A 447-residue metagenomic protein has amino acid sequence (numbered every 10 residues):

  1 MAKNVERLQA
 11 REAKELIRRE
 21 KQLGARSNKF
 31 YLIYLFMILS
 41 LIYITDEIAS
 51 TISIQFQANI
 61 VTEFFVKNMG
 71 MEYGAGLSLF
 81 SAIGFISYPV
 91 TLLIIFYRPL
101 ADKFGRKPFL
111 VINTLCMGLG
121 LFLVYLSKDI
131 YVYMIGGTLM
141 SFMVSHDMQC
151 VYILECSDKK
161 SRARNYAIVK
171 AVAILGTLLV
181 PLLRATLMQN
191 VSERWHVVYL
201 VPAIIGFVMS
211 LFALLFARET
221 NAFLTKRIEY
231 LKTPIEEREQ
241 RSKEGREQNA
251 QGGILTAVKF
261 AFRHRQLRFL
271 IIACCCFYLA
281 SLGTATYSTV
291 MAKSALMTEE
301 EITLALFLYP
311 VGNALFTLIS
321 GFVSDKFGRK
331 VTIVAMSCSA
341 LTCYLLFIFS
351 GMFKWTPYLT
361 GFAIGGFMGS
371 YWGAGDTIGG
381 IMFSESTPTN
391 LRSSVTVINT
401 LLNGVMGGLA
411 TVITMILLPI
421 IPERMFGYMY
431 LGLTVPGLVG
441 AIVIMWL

Functional and structural regions predicted by a protein language model:
M1-Q57: Cytosolic juxtamembrane N-terminal segment immediately preceding the first transmembrane helix of multi-pass
I17-K29, K226-F269: Juxtamembrane intracellular "pre-TM" segments in multi-pass secondary transporters
S53-Q55, H264-A314: Extracytoplasmic gate region of multi-pass secondary transporters
S81-P99, F307-I319: Central cavity-lining transmembrane alpha-helices of secondary-active solute carriers, predominantly the Major
L92-K128, F327-K330: Conserved MFS/SLC helix-loop-helix module at the cytosolic interface between two early adjacent transmembrane helices
L115-K128, C338-K354: C-terminal ends and interior cores of transmembrane alpha-helices in multi-pass membrane transporters/permeases
Y131-V144, P357-A374: Hydrophobic core of transmembrane alpha-helices in multi-pass small-molecule transporters, especially MFS/SLC-type
M143-V144, S161-Q189, G206, N399-T411: Glycine-rich segments within core transmembrane alpha-helices of 12-TM secondary carriers
